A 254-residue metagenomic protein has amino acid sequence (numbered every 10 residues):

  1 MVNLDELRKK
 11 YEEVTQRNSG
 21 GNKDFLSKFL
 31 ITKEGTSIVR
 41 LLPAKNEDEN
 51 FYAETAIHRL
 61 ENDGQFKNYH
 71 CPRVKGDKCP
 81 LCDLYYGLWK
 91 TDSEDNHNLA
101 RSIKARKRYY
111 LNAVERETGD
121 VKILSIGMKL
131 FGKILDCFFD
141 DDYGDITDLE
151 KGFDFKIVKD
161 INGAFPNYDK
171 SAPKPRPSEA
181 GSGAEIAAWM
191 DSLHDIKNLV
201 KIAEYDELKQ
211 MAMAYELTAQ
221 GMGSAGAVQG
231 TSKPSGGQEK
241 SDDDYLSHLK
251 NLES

Functional and structural regions predicted by a protein language model:
M1-D142: OB-fold ssDNA-binding interfaces and closely related basic DNA-contact patches used across DNA replication/repair
V2-N18, S235-S254: Extended acidic low-complexity intrinsically disordered regions
N3, G21-D24, T32, A44-K45 (+6 more regions): Serine/threonine-rich low-complexity intrinsically disordered regions
Q16, L30, A56-I57, P173 (+4 more regions): Short linear sequence elements within intrinsically disordered, low-complexity coil regions
N22-K23, S37, F66, G223-V228 (+2 more regions): Compositionally biased, intrinsically disordered low-complexity regions
C79, D145, E239-S241: Intrinsic disorder/low-complexity signature
R116-P234: Compact mixed alphabeta submodule
